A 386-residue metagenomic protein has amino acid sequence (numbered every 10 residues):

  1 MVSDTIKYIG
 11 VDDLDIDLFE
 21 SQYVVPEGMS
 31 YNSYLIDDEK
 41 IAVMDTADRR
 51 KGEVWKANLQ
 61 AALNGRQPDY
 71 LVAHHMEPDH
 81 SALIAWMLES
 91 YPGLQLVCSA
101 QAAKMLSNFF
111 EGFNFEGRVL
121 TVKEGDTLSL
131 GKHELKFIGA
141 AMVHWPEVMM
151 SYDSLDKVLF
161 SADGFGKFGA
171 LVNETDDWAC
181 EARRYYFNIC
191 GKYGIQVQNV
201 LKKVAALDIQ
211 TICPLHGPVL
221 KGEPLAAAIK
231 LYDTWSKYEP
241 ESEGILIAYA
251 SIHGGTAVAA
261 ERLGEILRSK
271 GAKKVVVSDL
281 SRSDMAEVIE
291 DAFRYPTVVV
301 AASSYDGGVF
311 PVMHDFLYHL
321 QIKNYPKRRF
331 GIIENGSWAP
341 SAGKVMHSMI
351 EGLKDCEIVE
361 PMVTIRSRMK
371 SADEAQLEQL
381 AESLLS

Functional and structural regions predicted by a protein language model:
M1-D4, C98-V148, Y193-L201: Metallo-beta-lactamase
V2-Q60, M150-D153, K157-S161, T256: Conserved beta-strand hairpin/beta-sheet module of binuclear metal-dependent hydrolase folds, prominently
M44-T46, P68-M76, L96-S99, L159-D163 (+1 more regions): Active-site neighborhood of phospho(di)ester-bond hydrolases with catalytic His/Asp-centered motifs
R50-V97: Active-site metal-binding motif and surrounding structural segment of the metallo-beta-lactamase
L83, S283-V288: Short acidic active-site motifs
H144, V148, G164-K192, W235-E241: Active-site-proximal loop/helix segment associated with metal-binding centers of metalloenzymes
L171-I212, H216-V219, R262-S278, V288-S386: FMN-binding flavodoxin-like domain, especially the glycine-rich phosphate-binding loop
G217-S242: Terminal amphipathic helices with adjacent charged low-complexity linkers/tails
